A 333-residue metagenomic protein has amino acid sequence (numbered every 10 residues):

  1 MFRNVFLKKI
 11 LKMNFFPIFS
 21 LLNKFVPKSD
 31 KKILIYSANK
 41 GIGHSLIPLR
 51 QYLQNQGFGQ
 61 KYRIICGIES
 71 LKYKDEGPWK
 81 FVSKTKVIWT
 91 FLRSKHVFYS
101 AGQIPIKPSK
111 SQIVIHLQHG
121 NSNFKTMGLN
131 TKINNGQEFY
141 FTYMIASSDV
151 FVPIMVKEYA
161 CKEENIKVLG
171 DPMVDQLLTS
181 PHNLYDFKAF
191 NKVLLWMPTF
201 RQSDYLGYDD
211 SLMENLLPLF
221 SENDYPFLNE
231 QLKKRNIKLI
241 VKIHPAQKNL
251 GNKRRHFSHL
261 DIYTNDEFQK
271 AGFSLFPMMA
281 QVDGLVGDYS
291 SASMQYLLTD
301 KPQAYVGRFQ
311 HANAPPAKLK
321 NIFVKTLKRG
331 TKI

Functional and structural regions predicted by a protein language model:
M1-N39: Membrane-proximal basic amphipathic "stem/tether" segments
V26-L34, S111-Q112, K188-K192: A short, charged/proline- and glycine-enriched loop that marks the coil->beta-strand transition at the N-terminal
I33-L178: Active-site and donor-binding regions of nucleotide-sugar-utilizing enzymes
I42-Y52, M173-H256: Conserved catalytic-core segment of nucleotide-activated headgroup transferases in glycan assembly
V82-S94, A246-M294: Donor nucleotide-activated moiety binding/catalytic core segment of transferases that use nucleotide-activated donors
W89-F91, Q137, F187, Q231 (+1 more regions): Structural alpha-helical scaffold elements that stabilize or flank donor/cofactor-binding regions in carbohydrate
K107-K125, M213-N223, D300-A312: A short, gly/pro- and small-residue-rich
H256-L260, S291-I333: Catalytic binding pocket for nucleotide-activated donors in carbohydrate/polymer assembly enzymes
